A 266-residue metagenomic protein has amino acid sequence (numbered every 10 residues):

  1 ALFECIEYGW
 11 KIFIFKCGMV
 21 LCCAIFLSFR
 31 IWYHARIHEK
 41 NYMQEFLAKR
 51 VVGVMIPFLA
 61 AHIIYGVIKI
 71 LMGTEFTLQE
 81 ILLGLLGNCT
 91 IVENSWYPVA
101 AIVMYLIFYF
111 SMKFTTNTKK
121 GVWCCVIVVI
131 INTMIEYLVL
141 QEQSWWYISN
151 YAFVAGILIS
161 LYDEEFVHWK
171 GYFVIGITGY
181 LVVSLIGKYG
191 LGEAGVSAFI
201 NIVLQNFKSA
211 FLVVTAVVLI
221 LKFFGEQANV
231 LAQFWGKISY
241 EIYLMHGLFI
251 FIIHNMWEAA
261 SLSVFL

Functional and structural regions predicted by a protein language model:
I6-Y8, T77-C89, G190-F199: Juxtamembrane membrane-water interface segments that cap and precede transmembrane helices
Y8, E39-K40, I70-L78, K113-N117 (+3 more regions): Transmembrane helix-loop junctions in multipass membrane proteins, especially transporters and channels
Y8-R30, V139-L140, A198-F199: Alpha-helical transmembrane segments and their immediate interhelical/interface regions in integral membrane proteins
I12, K16-F26, R36-K69, T74-T90 (+5 more regions): Transmembrane alpha-helical segments and their boundary/interface "anchor" motifs in multi-pass integral membrane
C17, L21, I91-V99, E142-Y147 (+1 more regions): Replace "multi-pass membrane enzymes" with "multi-pass membrane proteins
L21-S28, Y97-Y105, W146-I157, A210-V214: Alpha-helical transmembrane segments of multi-pass membrane proteins
Y105-V129, L158-G176, A260: Solvent-exposed interhelical
L138-V139, W146-V154, L161-E241, L248-W257 (+1 more regions): Alpha-helical transmembrane segments and terminal signal-anchor/GPI-anchor hydrophobic tails, characterized by long
